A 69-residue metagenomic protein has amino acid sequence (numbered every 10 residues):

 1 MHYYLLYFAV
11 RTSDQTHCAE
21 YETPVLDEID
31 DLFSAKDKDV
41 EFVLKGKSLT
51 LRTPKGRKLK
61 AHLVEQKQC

Functional and structural regions predicted by a protein language model:
M1-C18: N-terminal secretory signal peptides
L5-L6, A35, A61: Hydrophobic transmembrane signal anchors and adjacent membrane-proximal interface regions, especially in viral
T12-D14, K36, K55: Short loop/turn positions at the edges of beta-strands in beta-sheet-rich folds
T16-H17, L26-E28, S48-T50: Short beta-strands and strand-coil junctions in structured, solvent-facing domains, enriched
V25-K45: Short nucleic-acid-contacting surface segments enriched for D/E, G, S/T with interspersed K/R
D39-C69: C-terminal partner/receptor-binding element of secreted or periplasmic proteins
